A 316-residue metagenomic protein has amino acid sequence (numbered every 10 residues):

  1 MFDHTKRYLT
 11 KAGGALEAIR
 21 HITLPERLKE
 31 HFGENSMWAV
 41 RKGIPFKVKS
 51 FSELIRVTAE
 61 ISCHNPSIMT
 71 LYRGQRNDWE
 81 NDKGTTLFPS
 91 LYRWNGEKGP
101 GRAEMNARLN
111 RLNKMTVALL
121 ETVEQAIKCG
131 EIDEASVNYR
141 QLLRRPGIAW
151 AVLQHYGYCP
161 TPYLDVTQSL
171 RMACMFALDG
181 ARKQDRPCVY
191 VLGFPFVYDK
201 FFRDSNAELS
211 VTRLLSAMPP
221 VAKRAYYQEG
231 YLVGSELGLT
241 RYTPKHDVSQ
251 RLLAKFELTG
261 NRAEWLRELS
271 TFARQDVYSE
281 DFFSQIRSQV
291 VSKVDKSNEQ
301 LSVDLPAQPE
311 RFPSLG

Functional and structural regions predicted by a protein language model:
M1-G316: Catalytic-core elements of nucleic-acid end-processing and repair enzymes
